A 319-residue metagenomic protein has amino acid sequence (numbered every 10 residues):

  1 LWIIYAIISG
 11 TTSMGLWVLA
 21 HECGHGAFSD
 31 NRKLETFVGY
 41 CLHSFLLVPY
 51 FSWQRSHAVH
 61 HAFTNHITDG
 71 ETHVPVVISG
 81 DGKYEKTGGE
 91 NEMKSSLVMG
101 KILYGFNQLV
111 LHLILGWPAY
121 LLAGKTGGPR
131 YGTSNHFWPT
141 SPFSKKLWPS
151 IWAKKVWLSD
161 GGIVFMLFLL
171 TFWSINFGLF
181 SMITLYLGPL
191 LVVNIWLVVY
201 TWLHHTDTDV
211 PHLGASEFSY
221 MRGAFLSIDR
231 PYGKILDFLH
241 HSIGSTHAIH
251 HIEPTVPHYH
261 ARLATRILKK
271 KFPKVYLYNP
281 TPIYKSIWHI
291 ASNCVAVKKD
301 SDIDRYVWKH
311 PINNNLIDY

Functional and structural regions predicted by a protein language model:
L1, D30-F37, G178-M182, I235: Membrane-helix interface segments
L1-T12, S44-G188, H258-Y319: Non-catalytic, topology-defining segments of multipass membrane proteins
G10-A20, P49-W53, I114-P129, Y186-A224: Transmembrane alpha-helical segments that form the membrane-embedded catalytic/substrate-channel core of multi-pass
S13-R32, W53-I67, Y200, H204-D207 (+1 more regions): Acidic (Asp/Glu-rich) catalytic motifs at the cytosolic membrane interface
S29-F37, P49-S52, L191, H260: Short acidic-hydrophobic sequence patches enriched in Asp/Glu that either
G132-S159, T201-L239, H247: Multipass alpha-helical transmembrane domains of eukaryotic endomembrane proteins
D237-K271: C-terminal, well-structured subdomains that either form a transmembrane helix-short loop-helix hairpin in multi-pass
